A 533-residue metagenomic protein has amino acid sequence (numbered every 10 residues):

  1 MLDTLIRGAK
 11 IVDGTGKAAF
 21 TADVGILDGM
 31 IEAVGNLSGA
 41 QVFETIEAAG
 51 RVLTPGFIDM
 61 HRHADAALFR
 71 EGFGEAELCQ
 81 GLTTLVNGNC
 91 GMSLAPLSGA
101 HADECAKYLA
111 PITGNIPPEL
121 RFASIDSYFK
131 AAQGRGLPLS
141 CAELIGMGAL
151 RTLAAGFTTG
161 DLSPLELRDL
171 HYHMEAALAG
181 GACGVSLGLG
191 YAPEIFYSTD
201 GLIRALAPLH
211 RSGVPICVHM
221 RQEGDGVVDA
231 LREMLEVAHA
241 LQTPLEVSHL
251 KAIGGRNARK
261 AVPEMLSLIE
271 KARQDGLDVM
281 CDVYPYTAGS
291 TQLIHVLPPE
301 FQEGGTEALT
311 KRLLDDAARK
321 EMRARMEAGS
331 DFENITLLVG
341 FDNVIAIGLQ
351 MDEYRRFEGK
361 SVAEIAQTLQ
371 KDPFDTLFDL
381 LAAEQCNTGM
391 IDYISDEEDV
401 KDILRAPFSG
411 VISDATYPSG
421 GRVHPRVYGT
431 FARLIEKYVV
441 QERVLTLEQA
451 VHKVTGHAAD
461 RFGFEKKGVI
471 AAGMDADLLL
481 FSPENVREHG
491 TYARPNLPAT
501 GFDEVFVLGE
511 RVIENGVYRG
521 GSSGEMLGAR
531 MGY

Functional and structural regions predicted by a protein language model:
M1-Q41, F464, N485-A493: N-terminal metal-binding scaffold of metallo-dependent hydrolase/deaminase domains
L2-R7, G39-G88, V507, M531-G532: Replace "His-x-His-based motif
A9, G29, G50, H61 (+12 more regions): Divalent metal-coordination and catalytic microenvironments
C90-G99, C105, P111-A240: Hydrophobic, small-residue-rich alpha-helical packing segments that form membrane-like cores
A95-A102, T152-T158, V228-R232, N257-A261 (+4 more regions): Short acidic, glycine/serine/threonine-rich loops at helix termini
Y128-A132, L137-P164, L170-Y191, H239 (+2 more regions): Active-site neighborhoods of metal-dependent hydrolases
D200-A207, R211-P244, V262, I394-D460 (+4 more regions): Extended hydrophobic/aromatic segments used for targeting, binding, or gating
D315, D402-F408, S413-D414, T430 (+1 more regions): C-terminal cap of metal-dependent C-N hydrolases
